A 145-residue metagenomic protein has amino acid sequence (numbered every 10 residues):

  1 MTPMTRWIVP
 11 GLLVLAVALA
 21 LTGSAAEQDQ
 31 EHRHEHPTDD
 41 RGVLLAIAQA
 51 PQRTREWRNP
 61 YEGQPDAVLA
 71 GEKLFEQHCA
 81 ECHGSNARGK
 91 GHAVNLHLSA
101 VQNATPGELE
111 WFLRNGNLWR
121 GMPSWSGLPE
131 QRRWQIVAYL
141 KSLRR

Functional and structural regions predicted by a protein language model:
T2-L12: Bacterial N-terminal signal peptides that target proteins for export
G11-A20: Bacterial N-terminal signal peptides
L19-E31: Bacterial Sec-dependent signal peptides at the C-terminal "C-region" and cleavage site
D29, V43, L96-R145: Extracytoplasmic electron-transfer domains, predominantly the class I c-type cytochrome c fold
R41-K73: Electrostatic cytochrome c docking/interface patches
E62-E72, G84, R88-R114: Gly/Gly-Pro-rich "capping" loops immediately C-terminal to redox-active cysteine motifs in periplasmic/lumenal
G71, F75-S85, I136-L140: The canonical Cys-X-X-Cys-His
Q77-A80, V94, R120: Glycine-centered loop/turn positions within well-structured domains that cap or flank conserved ligand/cofactor-binding
